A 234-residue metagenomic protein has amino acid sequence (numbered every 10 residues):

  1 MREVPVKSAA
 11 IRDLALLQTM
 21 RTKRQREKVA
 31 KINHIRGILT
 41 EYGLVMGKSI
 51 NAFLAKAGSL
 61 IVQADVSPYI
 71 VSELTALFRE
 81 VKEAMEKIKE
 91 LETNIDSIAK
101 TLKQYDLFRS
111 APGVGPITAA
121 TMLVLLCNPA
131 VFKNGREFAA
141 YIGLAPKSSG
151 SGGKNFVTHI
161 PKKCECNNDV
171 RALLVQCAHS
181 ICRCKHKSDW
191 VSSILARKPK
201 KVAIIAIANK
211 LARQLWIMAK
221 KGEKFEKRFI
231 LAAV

Functional and structural regions predicted by a protein language model:
M1, K31, I88-E92, C127-V131 (+2 more regions): Short helix-capping/linker segments at secondary-structure and domain boundaries
M1-A9: A charged, well-structured terminal subsegment
A9, D13-Y105, D169: Glycine-rich, often acidic, oxyanion-interacting loops/wings at catalytic, nucleic-acid, or phospho-protein interfaces
T40, L44-Q63, A130, K154 (+1 more regions): HhH-family (HhH-GPD) DNA N-glycosylase catalytic core used in base-excision repair
R109-S110, P116, A120-K201: Phosphate-backbone recognition surface of nucleic-acid-processing proteins
G153-F156, S188-V234: Low-complexity, acidic/Ser/Thr- and charged residue-rich accessory regions of DNA metabolism proteins
